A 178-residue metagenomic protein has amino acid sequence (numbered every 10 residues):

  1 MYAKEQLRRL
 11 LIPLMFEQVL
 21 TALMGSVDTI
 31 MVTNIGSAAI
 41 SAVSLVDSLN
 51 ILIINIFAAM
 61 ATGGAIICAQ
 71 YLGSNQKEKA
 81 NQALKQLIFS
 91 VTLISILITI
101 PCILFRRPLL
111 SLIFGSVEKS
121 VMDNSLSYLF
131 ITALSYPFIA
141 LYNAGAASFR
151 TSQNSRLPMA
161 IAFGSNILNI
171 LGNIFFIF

Functional and structural regions predicted by a protein language model:
M1-L14, C68-S135, L171: Short alpha-helical transmembrane segments in multi-pass integral membrane proteins
K4-L23, V27, L49-I56, L134 (+1 more regions): Residue-level signal for short hydrophobic patches within transmembrane helices of multi-pass membrane transporters
F16, D28-V32, V43, C68-G73 (+7 more regions): Hydrophobic/aromatic residues within transmembrane alpha-helices of membrane transport systems, especially the TMDs
Q18-S26, T99-I103, N166: Recurrent gating helices in multi-pass secondary carriers
V27, G63, I100, L104-P108 (+3 more regions): Transmembrane alpha-helix boundary/anchor motif
V32-I51, K119-S127: Interfacial/gating helices of multi-pass transporter permease domains
I40-I100, I139-P158: Small-residue-rich hydrophobic transmembrane alpha-helices
C102, L157-F178: Alpha-helical transmembrane segments of multi-pass membrane transporters and transport-associated inner-membrane enzymes
